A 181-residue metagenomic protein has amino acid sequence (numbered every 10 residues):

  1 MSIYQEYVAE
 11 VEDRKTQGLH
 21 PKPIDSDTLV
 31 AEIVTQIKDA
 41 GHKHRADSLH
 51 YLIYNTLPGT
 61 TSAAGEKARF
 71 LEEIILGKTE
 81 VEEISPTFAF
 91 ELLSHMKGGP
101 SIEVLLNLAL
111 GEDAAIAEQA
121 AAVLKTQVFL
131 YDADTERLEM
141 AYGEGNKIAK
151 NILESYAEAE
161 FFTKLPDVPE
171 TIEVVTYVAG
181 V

Functional and structural regions predicted by a protein language model:
I3-D39: Amphipathic alpha-helical packing elements
Y7, S85-P86, S101-I102: N-terminal alpha-helical segment
L19-K22, R45-S62, L76, E83-G98 (+3 more regions): Structural detector for internal amphipathic alpha-helices that build alpha-solenoid repeat scaffolds
D27-T35, P58-G77, G98-L110, F129-A141 (+1 more regions): Amphipathic alpha-helical scaffolding segments comprising HEAT/armadillo-like alpha-solenoid repeats
V34-R45, L52: Short, contiguous, helix-prone interaction/anchoring segments in small proteins
Q36-G41, I74-I84: Helix-loop junctions that connect tandem helical modules in alpha-solenoid scaffolds
G180-V181: Eukaryotic intrinsically disordered, low-complexity regulatory tails and linkers enriched in charged/polar residues
